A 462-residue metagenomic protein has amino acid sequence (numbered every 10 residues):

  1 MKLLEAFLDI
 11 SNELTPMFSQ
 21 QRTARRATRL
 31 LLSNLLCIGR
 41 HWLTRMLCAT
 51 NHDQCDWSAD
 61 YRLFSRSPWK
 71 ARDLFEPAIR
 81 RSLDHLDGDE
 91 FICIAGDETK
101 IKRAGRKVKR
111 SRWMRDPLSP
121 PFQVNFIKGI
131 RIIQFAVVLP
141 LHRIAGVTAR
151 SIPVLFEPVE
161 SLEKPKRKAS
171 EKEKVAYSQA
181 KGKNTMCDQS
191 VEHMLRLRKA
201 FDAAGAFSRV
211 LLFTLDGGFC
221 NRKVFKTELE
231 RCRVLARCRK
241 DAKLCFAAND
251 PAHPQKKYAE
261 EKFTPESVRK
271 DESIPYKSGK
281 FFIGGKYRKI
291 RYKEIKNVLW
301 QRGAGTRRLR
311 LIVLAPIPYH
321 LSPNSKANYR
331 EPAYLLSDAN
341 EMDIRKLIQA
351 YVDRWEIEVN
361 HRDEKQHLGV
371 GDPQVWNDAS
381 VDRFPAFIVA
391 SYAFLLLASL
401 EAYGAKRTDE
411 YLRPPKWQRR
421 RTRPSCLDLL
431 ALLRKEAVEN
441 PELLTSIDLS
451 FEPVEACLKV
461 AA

Functional and structural regions predicted by a protein language model:
M1-T15, E90, R106-K109, I144-A462: Single, function-defining residue in the core of a domain
S11, F18-T23, N34, G39-W113 (+5 more regions): Electropositive nucleic-acid engagement tracts
F18-R26, F122-K128, Q374-P385: Structural motif
A27-L31: Double-stranded DNA-binding cores of transcription factors and transposases
A49, V138, A393-L397: Active-site catalytic microenvironments for nucleophilic, acid-base chemistry
T50, P68-W69, D89, P121-N125 (+2 more regions): Short gly/ser-rich anion-binding loops that grip negatively charged ligand groups
L63-P165, I295: Active-site-proximal, Lys/Arg-enriched surface segment that forms a nucleic-acid-binding/basic interface patch
